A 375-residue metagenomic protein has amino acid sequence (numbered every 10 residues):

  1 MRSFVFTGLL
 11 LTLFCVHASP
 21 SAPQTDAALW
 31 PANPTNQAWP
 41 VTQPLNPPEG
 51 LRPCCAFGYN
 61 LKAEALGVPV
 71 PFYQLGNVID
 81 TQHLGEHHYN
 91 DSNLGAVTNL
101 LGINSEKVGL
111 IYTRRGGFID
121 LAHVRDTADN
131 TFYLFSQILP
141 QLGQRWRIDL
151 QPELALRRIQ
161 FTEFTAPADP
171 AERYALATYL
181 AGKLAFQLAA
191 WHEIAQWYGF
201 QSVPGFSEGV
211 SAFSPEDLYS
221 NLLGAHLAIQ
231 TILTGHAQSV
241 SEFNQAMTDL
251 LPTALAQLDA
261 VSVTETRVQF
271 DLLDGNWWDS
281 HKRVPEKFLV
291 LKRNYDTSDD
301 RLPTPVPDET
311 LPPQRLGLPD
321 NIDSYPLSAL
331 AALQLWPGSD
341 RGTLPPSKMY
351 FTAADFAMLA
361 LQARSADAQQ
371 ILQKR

Functional and structural regions predicted by a protein language model:
M1-F4: Positively charged n-region of N-terminal signal peptides that target proteins for export
T7-F14: Bacterial N-terminal signal peptides
S19-V210, I229-R375: Bulky hydrophobic segments
E193, D217, L223: Divalent metal-coordination and catalytic microenvironments
